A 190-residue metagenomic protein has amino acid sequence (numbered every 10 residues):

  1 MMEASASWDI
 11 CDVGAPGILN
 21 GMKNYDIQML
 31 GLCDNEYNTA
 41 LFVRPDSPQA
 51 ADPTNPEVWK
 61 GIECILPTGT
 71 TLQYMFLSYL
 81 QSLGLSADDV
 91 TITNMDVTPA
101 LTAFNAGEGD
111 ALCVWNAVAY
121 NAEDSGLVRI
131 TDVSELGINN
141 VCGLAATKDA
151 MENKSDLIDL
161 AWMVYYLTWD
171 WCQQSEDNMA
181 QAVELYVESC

Functional and structural regions predicted by a protein language model:
M1-S86, T91-N94, D110-N116, R129-V133 (+1 more regions): Short, glycine-/small- and polar/acidic-enriched structural segments that line small-molecule recognition paths
D12, L66-T71, T98, C113 (+2 more regions): Soluble non-cytosolic domains of exported or imported proteins
G17, V118, A150, N178: Flexible, active-site-proximal loop/turn residues at the rims of small-molecule/cofactor binding pockets and catalytic
L19, E57, Y74-S78, T102 (+5 more regions): Solvent-exposed, polar/charged alpha-helical surfaces in well-ordered, non-transmembrane soluble domains, broadly
C33-V43, E123-A150, K154, I158 (+1 more regions): Periplasmic-binding protein-like
Q81, E123, V187-E188: Short polybasic/polar patches that bind polyanions
E152-C190: Secondary-structure end/capping motifs
